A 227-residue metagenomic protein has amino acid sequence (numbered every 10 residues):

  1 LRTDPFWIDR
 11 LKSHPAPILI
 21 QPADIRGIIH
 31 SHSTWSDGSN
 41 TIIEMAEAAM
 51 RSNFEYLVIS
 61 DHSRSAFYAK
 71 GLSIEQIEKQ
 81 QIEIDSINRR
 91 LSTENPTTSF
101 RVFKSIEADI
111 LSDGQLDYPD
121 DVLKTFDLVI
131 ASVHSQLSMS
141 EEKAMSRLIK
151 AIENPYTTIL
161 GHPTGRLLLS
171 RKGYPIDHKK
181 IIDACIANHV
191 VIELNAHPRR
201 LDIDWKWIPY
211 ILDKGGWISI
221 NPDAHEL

Functional and structural regions predicted by a protein language model:
L1-I25, K70-A187: Extended substrate/RNA-proximal surfaces in nucleic-acid metabolism proteins
I28-E44, H134-S140: Active-site mouth loops of central-metabolism enzymes
H30, A49, D61, V129 (+3 more regions): Divalent metal-coordination and catalytic microenvironments
S31-T34, F54-S60, R64: Ser/Thr-glycine-rich phosphate-binding loops at phosphate-binding pockets of nucleotides, nucleotide cofactors
A46, M50, I152-E153: Non-catalytic positions within long, well-ordered alpha-helices that form the structural scaffold/packing of enzyme
M50, I186, L212: Anion (oxyanion) recognition and catalysis
A196-R199, G216-L227: Short acidic/histidine-rich active-site segments
